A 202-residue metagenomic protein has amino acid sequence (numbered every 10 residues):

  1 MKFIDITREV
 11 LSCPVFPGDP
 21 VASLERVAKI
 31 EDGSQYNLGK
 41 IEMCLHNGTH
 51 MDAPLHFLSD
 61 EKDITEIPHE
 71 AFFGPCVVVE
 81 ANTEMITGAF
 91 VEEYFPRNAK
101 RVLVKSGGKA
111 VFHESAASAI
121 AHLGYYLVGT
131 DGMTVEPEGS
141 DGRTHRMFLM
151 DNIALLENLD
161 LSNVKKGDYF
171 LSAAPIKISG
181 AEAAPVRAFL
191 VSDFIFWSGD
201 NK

Functional and structural regions predicted by a protein language model:
M1-K202: Active-/binding-site microenvironments in catalytic and ligand-binding cores
